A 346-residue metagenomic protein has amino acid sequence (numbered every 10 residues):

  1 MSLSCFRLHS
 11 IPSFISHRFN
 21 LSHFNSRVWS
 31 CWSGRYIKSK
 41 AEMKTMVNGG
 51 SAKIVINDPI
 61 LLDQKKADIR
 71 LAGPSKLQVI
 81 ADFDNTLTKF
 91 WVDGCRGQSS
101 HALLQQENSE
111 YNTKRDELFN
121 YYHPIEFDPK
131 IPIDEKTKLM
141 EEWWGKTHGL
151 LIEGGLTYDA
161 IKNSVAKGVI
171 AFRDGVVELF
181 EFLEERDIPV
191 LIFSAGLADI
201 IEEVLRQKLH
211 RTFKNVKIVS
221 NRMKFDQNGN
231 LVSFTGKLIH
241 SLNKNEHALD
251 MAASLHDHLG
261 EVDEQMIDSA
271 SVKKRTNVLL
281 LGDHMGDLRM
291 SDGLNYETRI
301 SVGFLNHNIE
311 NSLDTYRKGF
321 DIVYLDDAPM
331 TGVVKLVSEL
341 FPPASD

Functional and structural regions predicted by a protein language model:
M1-I11: N-terminal chloroplast transit peptides
L3, E153, E339-P343: A structural signal for alpha-helix termini and helix-coil/disorder junctions
F24: Catalytic-site microenvironment of enzymes that process N-acetyl-hexosamine-containing cell-wall polysaccharides
W32-V232, F320: Alpha-helical substrate-recognition element adjacent to the catalytic core
Y36-G50, K167-L191, G196-D346: C-terminal cap/substrate-recognition subdomain and adjoining C-terminal extension of metal-dependent phosphatase-like
